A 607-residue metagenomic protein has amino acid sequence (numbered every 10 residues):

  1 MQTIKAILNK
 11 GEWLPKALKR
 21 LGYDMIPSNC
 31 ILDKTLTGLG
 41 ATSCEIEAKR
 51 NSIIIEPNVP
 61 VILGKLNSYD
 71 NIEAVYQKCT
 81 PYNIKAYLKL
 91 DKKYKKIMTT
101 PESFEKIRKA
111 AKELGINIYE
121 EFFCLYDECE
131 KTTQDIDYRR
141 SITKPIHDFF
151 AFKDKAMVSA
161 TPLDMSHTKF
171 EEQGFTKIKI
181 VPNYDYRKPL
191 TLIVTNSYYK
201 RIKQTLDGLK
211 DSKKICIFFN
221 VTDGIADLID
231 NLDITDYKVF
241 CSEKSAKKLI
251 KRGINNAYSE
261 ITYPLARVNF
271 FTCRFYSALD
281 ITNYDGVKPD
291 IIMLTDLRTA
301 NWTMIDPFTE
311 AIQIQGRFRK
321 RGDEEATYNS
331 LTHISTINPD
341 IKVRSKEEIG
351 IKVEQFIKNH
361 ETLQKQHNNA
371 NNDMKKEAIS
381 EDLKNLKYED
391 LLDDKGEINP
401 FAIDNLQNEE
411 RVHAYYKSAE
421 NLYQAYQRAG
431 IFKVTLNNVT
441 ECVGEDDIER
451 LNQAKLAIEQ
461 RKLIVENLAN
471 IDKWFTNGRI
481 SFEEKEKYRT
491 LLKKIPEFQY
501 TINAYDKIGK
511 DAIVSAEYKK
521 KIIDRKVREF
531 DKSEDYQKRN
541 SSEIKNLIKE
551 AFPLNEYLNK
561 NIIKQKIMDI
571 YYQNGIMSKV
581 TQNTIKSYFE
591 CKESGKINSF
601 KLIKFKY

Functional and structural regions predicted by a protein language model:
T35-E47, V61-I62, K85-L88, F104-I116 (+4 more regions): SF2 helicase motor core recognition
T37, A41-C79, L163-S166, V221-D223: Conserved Walker A/P-loop ATP-binding site and its immediately adjacent core in helicase/helicase-like ATPase domains
E45-A48, V353-Y607: The feature captures the C-terminal accessory region of ATP-dependent helicases and related nucleic-acid translocases
N51-K65, M98-T100, I202-L232: Conserved strand-helix element at the start of the C-terminal RecA-like helicase core
N71-K109, K251-Y258: Inter-Walker segment of RecA-like/P-loop motor cores
P101-F104, K112-F149, D154: SF2 helicase catalytic motif II
T161-G208: Interdomain hinge/linker at the junction between the two RecA-like core domains of SF2 helicases
L297-T327: Conserved SF2 helicase motif VI
